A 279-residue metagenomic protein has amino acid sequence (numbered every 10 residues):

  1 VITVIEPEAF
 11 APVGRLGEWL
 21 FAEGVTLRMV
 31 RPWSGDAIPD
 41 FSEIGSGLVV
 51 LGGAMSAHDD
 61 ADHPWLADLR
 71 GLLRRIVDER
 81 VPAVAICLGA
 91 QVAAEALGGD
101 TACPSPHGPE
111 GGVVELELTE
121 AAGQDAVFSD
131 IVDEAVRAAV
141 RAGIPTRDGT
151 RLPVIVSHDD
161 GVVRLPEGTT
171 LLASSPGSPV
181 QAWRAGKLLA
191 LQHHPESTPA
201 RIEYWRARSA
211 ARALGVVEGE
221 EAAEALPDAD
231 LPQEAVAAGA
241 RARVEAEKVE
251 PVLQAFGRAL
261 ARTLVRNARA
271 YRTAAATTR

Functional and structural regions predicted by a protein language model:
V1-V81, V217-R279: N-terminal beta1-alpha1 cap of cysteine-dependent amidohydrolase-like domains
T3, R28-V30, V49, V84 (+3 more regions): Hydrophobic/aromatic beta-strand patches that form the interior of the parallel beta-sheet core in alpha/beta enzyme
F10, G35, S56, Q91 (+3 more regions): Surface-exposed, flexible loop/turn segments at secondary-structure boundaries
V13-R15, P39, D59-A61, A94-A96 (+2 more regions): Short glycine-/acidic-enriched loop or helix-start segments at secondary-structure transitions that form or flank
W19-A22, P64-D68, D100-A102, L172-A173 (+1 more regions): Glycine-rich, phosphate-binding/catalytic loops in enzymes
L51-D125: Cysteine-nucleophile active-site neighborhood
G98-R201: Pocket-forming structural segment of enzyme catalytic cores
G168, G177-E245: A glycine-centered loop/beta-turn motif at secondary-structure junctions
